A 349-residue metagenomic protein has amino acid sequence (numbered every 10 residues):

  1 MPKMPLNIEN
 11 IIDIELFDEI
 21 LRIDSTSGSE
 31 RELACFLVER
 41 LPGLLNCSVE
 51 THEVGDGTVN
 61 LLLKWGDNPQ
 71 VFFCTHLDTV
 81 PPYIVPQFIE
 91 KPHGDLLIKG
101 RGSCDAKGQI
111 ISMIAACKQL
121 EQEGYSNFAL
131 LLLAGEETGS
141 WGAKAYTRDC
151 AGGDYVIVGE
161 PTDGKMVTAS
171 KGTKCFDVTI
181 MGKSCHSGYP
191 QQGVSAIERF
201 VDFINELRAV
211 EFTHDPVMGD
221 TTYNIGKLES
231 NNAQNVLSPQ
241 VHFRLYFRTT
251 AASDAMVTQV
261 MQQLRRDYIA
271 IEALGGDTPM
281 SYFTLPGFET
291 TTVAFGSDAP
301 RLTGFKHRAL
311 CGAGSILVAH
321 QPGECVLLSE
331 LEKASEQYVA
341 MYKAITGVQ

Functional and structural regions predicted by a protein language model:
P2, I8, S25-E32, F36 (+4 more regions): Metal-dependent amide/peptide-bond hydrolase catalytic core, centered on the "pita-bread" metallohydrolase fold
P2-R101, L310: Acidic/His- and Gly-rich active-site-bordering loop/insert found across diverse amide/peptide-bond hydrolases
D56-T58, S140, F295-G296: Structural motif corresponding to alpha-helix initiation and N-cap regions
F72, I98, G152-V158, D177 (+1 more regions): Short glycine-aspartate micro-motif
D95-C104, S184-S187, N231: A short glycine/serine-rich beta->alpha loop
I98-I111, E137, V194-I197, C325-E332: Short, conserved micro-motifs enriched in small and acidic residues
K107-C175, D215: Acidic/histidine-rich catalytic neighborhood of metal-dependent amide-processing enzymes
